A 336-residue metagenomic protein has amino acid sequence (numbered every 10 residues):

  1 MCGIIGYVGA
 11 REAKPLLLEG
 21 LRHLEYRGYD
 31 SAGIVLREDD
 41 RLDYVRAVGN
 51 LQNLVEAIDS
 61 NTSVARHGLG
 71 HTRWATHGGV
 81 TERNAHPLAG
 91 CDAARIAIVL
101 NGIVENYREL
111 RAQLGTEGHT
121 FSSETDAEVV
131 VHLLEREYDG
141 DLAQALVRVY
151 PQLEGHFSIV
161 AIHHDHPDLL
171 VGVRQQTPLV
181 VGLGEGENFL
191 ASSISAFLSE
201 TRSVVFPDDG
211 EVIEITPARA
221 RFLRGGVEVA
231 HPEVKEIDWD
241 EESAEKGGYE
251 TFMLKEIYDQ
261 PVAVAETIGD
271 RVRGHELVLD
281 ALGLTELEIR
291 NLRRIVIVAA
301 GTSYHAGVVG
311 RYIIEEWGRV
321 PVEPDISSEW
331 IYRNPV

Functional and structural regions predicted by a protein language model:
M1-K246, E250, V262-V296: Conserved short alpha-helical segments that host acidic/polar catalytic motifs at enzyme active sites
L254, Y258-D259: Predominantly extracellular/luminal regions of secreted and cell-surface proteins, especially disulfide-bonded
R290-V336: Glycine-rich phosphate-binding loops that contact phosphosugars or nucleotide phosphates
